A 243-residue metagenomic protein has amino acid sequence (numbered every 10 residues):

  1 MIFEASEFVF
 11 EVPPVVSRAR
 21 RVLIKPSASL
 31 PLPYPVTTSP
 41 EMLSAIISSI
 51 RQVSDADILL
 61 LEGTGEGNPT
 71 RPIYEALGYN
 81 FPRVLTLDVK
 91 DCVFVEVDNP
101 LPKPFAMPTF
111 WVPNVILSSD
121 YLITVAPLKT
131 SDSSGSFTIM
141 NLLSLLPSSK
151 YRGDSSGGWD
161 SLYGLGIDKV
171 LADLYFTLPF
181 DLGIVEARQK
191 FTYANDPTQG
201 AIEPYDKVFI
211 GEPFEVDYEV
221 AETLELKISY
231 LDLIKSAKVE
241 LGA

Functional and structural regions predicted by a protein language model:
M1-A243: N-terminal and secondary-structure boundary signal
